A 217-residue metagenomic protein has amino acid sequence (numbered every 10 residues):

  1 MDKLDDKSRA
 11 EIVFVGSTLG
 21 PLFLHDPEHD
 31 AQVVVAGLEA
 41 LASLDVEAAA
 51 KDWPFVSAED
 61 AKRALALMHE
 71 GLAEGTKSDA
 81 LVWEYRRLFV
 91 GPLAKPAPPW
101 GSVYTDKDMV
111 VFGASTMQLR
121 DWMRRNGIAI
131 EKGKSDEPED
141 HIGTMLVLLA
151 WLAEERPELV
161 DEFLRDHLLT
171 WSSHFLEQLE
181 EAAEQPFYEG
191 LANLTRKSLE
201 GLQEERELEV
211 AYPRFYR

Functional and structural regions predicted by a protein language model:
M1-R217: Charged, alpha-helix-forming regions
